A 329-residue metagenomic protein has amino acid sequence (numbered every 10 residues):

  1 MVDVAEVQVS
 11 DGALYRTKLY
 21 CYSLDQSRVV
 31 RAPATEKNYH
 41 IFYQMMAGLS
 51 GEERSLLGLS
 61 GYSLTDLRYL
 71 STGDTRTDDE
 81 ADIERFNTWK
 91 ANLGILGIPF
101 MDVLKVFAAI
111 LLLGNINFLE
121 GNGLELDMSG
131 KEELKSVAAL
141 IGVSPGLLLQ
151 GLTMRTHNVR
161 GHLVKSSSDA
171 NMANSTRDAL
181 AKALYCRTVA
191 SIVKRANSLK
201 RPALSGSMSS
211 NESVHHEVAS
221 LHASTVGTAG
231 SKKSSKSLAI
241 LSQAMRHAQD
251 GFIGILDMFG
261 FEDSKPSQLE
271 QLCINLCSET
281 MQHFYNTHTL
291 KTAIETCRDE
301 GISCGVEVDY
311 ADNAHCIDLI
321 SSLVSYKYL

Functional and structural regions predicted by a protein language model:
M1-L329: N-terminal switch/interaction subdomains of large nucleotide-dependent motors and GTPases
